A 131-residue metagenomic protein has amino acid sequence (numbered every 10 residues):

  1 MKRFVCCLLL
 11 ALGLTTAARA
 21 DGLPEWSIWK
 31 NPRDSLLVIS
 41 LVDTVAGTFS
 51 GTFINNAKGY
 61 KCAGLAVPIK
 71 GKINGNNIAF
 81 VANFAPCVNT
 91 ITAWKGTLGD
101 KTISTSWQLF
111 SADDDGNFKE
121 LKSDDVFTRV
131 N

Functional and structural regions predicted by a protein language model:
M1-F4: Positively charged n-region of N-terminal signal peptides that target proteins for export
C7-T15: Bacterial N-terminal signal peptides
T16-A20: Sec/Tat signal peptide C-region and signal peptidase I cleavage site
D21-W94, L98, D113-N131: Central antiparallel beta-sheet cores of small beta-barrel/beta-sandwich binding domains
T102-L109: Internal, hydrophobic beta-strand segments that form the core of beta-sheet-rich folds
